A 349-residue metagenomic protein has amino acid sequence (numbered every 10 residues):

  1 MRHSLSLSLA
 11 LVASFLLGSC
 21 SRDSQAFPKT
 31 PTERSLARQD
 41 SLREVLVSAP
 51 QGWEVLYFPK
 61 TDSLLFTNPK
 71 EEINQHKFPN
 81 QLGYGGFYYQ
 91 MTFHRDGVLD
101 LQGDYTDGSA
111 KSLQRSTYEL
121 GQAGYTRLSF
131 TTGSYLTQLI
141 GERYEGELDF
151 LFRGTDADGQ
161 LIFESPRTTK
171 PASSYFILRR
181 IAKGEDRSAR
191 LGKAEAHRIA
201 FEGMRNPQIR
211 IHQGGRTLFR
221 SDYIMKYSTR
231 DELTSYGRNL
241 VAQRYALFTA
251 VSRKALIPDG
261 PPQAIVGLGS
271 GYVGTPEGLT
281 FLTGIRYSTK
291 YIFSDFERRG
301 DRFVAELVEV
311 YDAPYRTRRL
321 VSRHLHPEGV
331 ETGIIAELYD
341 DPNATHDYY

Functional and structural regions predicted by a protein language model:
M1-L9: Bacterial N-terminal signal peptides that target proteins for export
L16-S19: C-terminal motif of bacterial Sec signal peptides marking the signal peptidase cleavage site
S21-T117, G121-Y125, G184-I211: Acidic/polar, low-complexity intrinsically disordered N-terminal segments immediately downstream of a Sec signal
Q25-T32, L161-H212, E309-Y349: Edge beta-strand at a domain terminus
K29-P31, K183-A250, P261, V266-V273 (+3 more regions): Glycan-association/targeting regions that enable binding to alpha-glucans and other polysaccharides
K70-Y125, T217-T283: N-terminal glycine/threonine-rich, aromatic-flanked beta-hairpin/loop signature
G97-T229: Long, acidic/polar, low-complexity amphipathic helices and coiled-coil-like
L247-Y349: Extended, charged low-complexity segments that frequently continue into or abut oligomerization scaffolds
